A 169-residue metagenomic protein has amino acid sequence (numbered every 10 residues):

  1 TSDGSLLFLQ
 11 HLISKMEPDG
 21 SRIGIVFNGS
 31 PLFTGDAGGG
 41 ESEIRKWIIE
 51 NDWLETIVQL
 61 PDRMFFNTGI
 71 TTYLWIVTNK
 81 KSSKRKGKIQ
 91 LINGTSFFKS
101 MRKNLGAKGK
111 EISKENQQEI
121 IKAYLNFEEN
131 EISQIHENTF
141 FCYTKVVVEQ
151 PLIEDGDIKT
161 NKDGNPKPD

Functional and structural regions predicted by a protein language model:
T1-D169: A conserved structural/catalytic subdomain of Rossmann-like adenosyl-cofactor enzymes
